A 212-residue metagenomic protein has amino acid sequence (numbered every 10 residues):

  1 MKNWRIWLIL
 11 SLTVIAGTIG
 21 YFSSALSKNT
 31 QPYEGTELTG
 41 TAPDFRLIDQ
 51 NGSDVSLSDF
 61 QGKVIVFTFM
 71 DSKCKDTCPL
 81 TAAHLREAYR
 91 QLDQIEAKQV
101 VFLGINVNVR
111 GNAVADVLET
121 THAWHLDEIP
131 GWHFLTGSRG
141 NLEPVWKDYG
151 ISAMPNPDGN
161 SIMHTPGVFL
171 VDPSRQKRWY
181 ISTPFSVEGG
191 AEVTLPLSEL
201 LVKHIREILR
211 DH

Functional and structural regions predicted by a protein language model:
M1-D44, I48, I208-H212: N-terminal targeting signals for export/organelle localization
Y33-M70: Short extracytoplasmic
G40-A42, F60-V64, A97-F102, I129 (+1 more regions): Extracytoplasmic
V55-L85, F102-L103: Short active-site neighborhood of thiol/selenol oxidoreductases, capturing the structured segment around
A82-V145: Structural microenvironment flanking redox-active thiols in thiol-disulfide oxidoreductases
G131-W132, E143, K147-P155, M163-F169: Structural micro-motif
N156-H212: Thiol-/selenol-based redox modules, centered on thioredoxin-like and closely related oxidoreductase domains
